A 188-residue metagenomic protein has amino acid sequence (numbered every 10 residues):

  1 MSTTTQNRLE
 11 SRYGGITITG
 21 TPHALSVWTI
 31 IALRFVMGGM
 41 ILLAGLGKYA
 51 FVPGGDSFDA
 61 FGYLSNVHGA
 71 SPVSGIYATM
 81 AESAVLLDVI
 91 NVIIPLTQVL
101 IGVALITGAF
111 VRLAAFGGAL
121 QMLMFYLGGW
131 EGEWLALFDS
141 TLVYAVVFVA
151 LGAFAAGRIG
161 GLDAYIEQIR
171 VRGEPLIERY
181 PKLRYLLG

Functional and structural regions predicted by a protein language model:
M1-L100, T107-G188: Extended, low-polarity transmembrane helix blocks
